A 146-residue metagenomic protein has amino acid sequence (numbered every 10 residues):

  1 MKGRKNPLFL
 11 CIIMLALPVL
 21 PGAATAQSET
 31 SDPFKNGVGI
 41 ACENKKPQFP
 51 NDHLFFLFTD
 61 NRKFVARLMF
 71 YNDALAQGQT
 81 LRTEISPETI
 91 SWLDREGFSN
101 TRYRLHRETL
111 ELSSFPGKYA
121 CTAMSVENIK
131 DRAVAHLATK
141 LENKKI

Functional and structural regions predicted by a protein language model:
K2-C11: Bacterial N-terminal signal peptides that target proteins for export
C11-V19: Bacterial N-terminal signal peptides
L20-A26: Sec/Tat signal peptide C-region and signal peptidase I cleavage site
Q27-G39, A133-L141: N-terminal helix-cap/turn-to-beta initiation motif at the start of protein domains
S31, K35-K63, N100-Y103: Short, solvent-exposed loop/hinge segments that bridge or flank secondary-structure elements
P50-T80, E111-P116: N-terminal glycine/threonine-rich, aromatic-flanked beta-hairpin/loop signature
Y71-R107: Contiguous, well-ordered beta-strand patches that form the walls/edges of small beta-barrel/beta-sandwich domains
P116-I146: C-terminal partner/receptor-binding element of secreted or periplasmic proteins
